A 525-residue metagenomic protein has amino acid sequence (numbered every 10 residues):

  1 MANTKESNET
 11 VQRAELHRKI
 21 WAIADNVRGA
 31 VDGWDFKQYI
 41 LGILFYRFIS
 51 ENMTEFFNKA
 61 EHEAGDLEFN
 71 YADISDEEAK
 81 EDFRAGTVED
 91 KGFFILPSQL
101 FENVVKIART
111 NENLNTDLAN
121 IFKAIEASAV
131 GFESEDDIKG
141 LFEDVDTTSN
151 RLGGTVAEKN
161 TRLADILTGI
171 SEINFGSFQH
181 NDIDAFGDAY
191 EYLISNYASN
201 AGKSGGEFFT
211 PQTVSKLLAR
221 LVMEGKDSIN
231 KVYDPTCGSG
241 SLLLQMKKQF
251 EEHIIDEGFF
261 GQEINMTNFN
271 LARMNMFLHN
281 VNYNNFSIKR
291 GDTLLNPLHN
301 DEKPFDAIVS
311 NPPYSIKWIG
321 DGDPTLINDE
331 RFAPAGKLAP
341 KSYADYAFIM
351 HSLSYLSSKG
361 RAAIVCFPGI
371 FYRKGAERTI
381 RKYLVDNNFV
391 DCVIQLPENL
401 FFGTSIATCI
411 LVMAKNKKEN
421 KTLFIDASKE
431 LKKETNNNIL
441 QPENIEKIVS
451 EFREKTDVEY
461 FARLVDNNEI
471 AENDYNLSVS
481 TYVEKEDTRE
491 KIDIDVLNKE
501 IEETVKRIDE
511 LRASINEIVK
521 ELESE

Functional and structural regions predicted by a protein language model:
M1-L217, L221-V222, K226, N284-T293 (+3 more regions): Non-catalytic, mostly N-terminal accessory regions of nucleic-acid modification and defense proteins
A2-E6, V11, N296, N300-E525: A conserved structural/catalytic subdomain of Rossmann-like adenosyl-cofactor enzymes
I40, F186, I229, D256 (+3 more regions): A structure-centric signal for secondary-structure junctions around beta-strands
A185, V232, P340-S342: Glycine-rich, flexible loop segments associated with nucleotide phosphate handling
A198-A201, I255-D256, K432-K433: Short small-residue beta-strand/loop micro-motif enriched in glycine and branched aliphatics
S204-S310, S315-K317, D321-L326, R331-G336 (+3 more regions): Conserved S-adenosyl-L-methionine
